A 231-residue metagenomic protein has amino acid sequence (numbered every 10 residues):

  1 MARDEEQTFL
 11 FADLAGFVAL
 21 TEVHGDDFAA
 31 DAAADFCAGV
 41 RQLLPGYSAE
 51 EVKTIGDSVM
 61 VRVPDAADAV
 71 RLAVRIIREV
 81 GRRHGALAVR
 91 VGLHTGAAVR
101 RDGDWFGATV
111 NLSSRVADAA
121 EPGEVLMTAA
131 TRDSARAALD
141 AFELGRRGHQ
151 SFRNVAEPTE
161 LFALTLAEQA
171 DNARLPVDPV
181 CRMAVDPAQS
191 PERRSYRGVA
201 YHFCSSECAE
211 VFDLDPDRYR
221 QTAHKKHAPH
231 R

Functional and structural regions predicted by a protein language model:
M1-R71, E79: Catalytic NTP-binding/metal-coordinating core of nucleotidyl cyclase/transferase enzymes
A2-D4, K53-G56, A117-A120, R194-R197: Short glycine-enriched loop/turn motifs at secondary-structure junctions
A2-E6, A130-R231: Intrinsically disordered, glycine/charged-rich C-terminal tails and inter-domain linkers that flank nucleotidyl cyclase
Q7-T8, V89, G123, A200: The start of beta-strands in P-loop NTPase/AAA+ ATPase cores
A12, P64, M127, F203-C204: A conserved hydrophobic position in a structured secondary element of the catalytic/binding core that shapes
V23-H24, R75, A138, D215: Residue-level signal for well-ordered alpha-helical positions
M60-D171: Catalytic beta-strand-to-alpha-helix segment of the class III nucleotidyl cyclase homology domain
